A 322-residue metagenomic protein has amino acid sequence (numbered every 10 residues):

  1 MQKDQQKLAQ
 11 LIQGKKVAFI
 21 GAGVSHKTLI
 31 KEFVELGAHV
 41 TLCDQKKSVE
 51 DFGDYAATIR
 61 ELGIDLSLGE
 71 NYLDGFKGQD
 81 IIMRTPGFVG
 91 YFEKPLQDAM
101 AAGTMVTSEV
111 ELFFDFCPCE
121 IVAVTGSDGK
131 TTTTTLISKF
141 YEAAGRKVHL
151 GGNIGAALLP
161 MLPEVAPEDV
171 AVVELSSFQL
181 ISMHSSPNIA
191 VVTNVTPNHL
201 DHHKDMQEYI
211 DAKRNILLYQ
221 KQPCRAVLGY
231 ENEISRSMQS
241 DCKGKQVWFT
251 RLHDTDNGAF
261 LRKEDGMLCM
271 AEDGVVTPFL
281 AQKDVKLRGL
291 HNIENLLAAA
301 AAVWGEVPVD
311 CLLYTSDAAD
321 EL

Functional and structural regions predicted by a protein language model:
M1-S108, L112, R288, A298 (+1 more regions): N-terminal leader/targeting and accessory segments in enzymes
A22, Q45, S127, N153 (+1 more regions): Cofactor-binding loop segments of dinucleotide-utilizing enzymes, especially the Rossmann-like FAD- and NAD(P)+-binding
V24, D128-T132, I293, L297: Residue-level detector of alpha-helix initiation sites
D74-K77, P86-Y230, I234-G244, A300-A301: Phosphate-binding loop of NTP-binding sites
V106, L312-T315: Adenylate-forming
R262-F279: Acidic-glycine-rich active-site phosphate/pyrophosphate-binding loop
Q282-L290: A short glycine-threonine-serine/GTX helix/turn-capping micro-motif
Y314-L322: Single conserved hydrophobic/aromatic residue that forms the stacking wall/gate of nucleotide- or nucleobase-binding
